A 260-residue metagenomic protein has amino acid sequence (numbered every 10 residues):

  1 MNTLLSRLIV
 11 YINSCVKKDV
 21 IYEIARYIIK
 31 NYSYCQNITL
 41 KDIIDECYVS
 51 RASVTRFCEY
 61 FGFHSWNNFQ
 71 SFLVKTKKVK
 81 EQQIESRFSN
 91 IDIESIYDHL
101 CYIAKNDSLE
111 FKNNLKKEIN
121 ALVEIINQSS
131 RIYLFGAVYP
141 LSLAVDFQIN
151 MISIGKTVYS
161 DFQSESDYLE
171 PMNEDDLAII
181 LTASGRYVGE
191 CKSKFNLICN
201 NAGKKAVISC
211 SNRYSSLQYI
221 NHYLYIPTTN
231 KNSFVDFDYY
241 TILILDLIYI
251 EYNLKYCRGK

Functional and structural regions predicted by a protein language model:
M1-V16, Q128, L254-K260: Short, Lys/Arg-enriched, disordered terminal segments
T3-L4, V16-V20, K30-N37, D45-Y48 (+1 more regions): HTH-adjacent hinge/linker in prokaryotic transcriptional regulators
K117-S130: Glycine-rich phosphate/diphosphate-binding loops that line cofactor/substrate pockets in enzymes
N127-R258: Glycine-rich phosphate-binding loops that contact phosphosugars or nucleotide phosphates
